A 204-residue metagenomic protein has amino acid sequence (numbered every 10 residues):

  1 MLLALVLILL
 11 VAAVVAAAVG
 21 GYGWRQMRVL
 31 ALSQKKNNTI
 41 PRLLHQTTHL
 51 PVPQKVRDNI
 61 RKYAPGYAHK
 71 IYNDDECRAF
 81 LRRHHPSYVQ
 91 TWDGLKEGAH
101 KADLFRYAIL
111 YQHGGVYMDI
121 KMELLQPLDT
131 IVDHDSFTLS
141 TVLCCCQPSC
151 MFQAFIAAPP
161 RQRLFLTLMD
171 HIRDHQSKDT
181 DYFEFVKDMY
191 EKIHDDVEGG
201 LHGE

Functional and structural regions predicted by a protein language model:
L2-A102, M118-E204: Glycosyltransferase-associated regions of secretory-pathway enzymes, highlighting luminal stem/catalytic domains
D103-G115: Small-residue hinge/turn detector
